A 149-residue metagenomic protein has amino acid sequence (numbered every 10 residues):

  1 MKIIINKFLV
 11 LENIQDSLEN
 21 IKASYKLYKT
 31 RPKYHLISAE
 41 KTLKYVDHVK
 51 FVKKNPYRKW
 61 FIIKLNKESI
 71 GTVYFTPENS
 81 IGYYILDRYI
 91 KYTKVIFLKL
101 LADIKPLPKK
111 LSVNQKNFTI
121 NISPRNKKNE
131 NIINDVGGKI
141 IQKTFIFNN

Functional and structural regions predicted by a protein language model:
M1-E19: Conserved N-terminal entry element of GNAT/NAT acetyltransferase domains
P32-V49: Conserved GNAT-fold acetyl-CoA-binding loop/helix
K59-G71: Conserved beta-hairpin
K64, E78-D103: A short, internal acetyl-CoA/4′-phosphopantetheine-binding micro-motif in the GNAT/acyltransferase core
G71-T72, E78: Short glycine-/small-residue motifs
V95-N117, V136-K139: Conserved acyl-CoA
V113-E130, F147-N148: Conserved beta-strand-loop-alpha-helix junction that forms the acyl-donor binding cleft
K139-N149: Conserved catalytic-core motifs of GNAT/GCN5-like acyltransferases
